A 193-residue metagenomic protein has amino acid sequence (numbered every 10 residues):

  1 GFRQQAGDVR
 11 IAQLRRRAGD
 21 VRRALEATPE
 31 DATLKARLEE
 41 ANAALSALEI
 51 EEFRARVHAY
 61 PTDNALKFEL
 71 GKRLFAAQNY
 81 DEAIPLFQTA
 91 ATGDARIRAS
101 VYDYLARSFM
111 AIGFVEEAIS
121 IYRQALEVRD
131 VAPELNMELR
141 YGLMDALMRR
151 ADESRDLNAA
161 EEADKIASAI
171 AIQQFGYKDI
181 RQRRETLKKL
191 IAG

Functional and structural regions predicted by a protein language model:
G1, G7-L14, S120-E127, D156-K178 (+1 more regions): TPR/TPR-like (Sel1-like) alpha-helical repeat modules
R3-A6, F53, K67, Y102 (+3 more regions): TPR repeat positional signature
D8, K72, R107, D145 (+2 more regions): Residue-level recognition of tetratricopeptide repeat
A59, G93-D94, V128, A132 (+1 more regions): Structural marker of alpha-solenoid helical repeat scaffolds
A65, A99-S100, E134, E138 (+1 more regions): Start-of-helix register in tetratricopeptide repeats
